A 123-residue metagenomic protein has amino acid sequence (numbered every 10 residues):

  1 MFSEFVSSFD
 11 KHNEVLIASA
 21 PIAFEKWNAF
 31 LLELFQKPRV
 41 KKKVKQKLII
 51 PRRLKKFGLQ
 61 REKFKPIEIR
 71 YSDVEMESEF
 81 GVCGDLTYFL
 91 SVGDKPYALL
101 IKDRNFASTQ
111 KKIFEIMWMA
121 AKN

Functional and structural regions predicted by a protein language model:
M1-W27, Q36: Interdomain hinge/linker segments and adjacent boundary elements that couple functional modules
I22-N123: PLD/PLD-like phosphodiesterase catalytic module centered on the HKD motif
